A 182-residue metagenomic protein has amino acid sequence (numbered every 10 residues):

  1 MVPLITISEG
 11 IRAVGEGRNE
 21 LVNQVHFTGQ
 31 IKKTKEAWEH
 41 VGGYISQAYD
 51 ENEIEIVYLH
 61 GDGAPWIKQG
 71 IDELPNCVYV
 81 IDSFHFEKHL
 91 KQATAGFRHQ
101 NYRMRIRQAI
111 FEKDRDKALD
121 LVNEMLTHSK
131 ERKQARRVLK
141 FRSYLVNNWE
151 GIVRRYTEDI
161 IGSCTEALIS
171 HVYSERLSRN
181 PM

Functional and structural regions predicted by a protein language model:
M1-M182: Catalytic center-proximal scaffold of phosphoryl-transfer enzymes
